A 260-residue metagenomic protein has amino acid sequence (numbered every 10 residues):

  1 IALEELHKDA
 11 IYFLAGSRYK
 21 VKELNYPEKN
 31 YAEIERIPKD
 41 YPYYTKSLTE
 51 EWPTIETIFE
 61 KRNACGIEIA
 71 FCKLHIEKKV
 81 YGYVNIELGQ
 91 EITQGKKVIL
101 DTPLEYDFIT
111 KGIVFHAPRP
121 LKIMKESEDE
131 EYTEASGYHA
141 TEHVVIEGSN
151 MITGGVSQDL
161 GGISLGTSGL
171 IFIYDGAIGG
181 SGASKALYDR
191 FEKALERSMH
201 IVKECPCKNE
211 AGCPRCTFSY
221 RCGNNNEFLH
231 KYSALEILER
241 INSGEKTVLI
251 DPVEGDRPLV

Functional and structural regions predicted by a protein language model:
I1-K208, S219-E236, T247-V248: Extended Lys/Arg-rich polyanion-binding regions
P206-C213, G255-V260: C-terminal accessory/binding modules appended to enzymatic or scaffolding proteins
C213-S219: Short, cysteine/histidine-rich loop/knuckle motifs that typically chelate Zn2+
E239-P258: Short Fe-S-cluster ligation motifs
